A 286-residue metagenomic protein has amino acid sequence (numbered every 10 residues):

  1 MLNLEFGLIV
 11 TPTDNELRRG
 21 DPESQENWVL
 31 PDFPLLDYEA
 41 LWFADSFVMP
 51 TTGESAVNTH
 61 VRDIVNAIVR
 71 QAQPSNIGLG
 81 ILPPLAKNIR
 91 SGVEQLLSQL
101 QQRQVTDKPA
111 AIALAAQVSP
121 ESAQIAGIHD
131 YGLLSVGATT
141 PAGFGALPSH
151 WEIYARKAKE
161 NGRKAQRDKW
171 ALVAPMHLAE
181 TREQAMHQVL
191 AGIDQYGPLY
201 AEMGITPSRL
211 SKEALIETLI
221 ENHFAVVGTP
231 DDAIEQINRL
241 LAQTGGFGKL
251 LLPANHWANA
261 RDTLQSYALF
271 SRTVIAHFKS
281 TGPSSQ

Functional and structural regions predicted by a protein language model:
M1-A72: N-terminal beta1-alpha1-beta2 module of alpha/beta enzyme domains
L2, V10, G92-R103, G143-F247 (+1 more regions): An alpha-helical appendage that flanks or caps ligand/catalytic pockets
L2-L4, L79-Y131, G145-P148, E152 (+1 more regions): Internal, glycine-rich beta/alpha segment that forms the wall or movable "lid" of small-molecule/cofactor binding
L4-V10, L41-F43, S75-L79, A110-A116 (+3 more regions): Hydrophobic faces of well-ordered beta-strands that scaffold small-molecule active sites in alpha/beta enzyme cores
I9-N27, G80-A86, K108-V118, N222-P230: Active-site mouth loops of central-metabolism enzymes
G20-L35, A116-Q124, A233-L240: Short, acidic/polar
A40-I64, P83, A138-G143, L251-D262: Glycine-rich, proline-tolerant flexible connector loops at the mouths of alpha/beta enzymes
I68, A126, Y154, A185 (+3 more regions): Conserved, mostly hydrophobic/aromatic
